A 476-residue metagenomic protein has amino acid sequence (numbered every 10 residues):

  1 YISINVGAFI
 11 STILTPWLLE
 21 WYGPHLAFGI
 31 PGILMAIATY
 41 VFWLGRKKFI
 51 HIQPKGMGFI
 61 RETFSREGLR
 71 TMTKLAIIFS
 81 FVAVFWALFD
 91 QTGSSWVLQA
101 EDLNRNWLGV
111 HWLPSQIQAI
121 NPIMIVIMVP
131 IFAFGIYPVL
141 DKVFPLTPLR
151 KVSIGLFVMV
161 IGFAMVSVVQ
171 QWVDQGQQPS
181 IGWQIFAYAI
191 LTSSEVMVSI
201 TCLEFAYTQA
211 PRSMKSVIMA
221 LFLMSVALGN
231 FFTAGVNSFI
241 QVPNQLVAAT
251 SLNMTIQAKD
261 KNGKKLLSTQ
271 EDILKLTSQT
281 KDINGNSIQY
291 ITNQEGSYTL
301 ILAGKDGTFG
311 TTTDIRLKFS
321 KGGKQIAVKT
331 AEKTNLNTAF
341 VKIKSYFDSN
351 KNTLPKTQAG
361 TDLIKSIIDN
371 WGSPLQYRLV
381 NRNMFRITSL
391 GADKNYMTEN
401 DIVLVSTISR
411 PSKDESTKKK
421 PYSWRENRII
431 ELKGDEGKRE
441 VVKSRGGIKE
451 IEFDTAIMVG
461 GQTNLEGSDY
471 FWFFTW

Functional and structural regions predicted by a protein language model:
I2-S3, T147, I154, P179 (+1 more regions): Cytoplasmic loop-to-transmembrane helix junctions
I2-V6, A119, I123, F157 (+2 more regions): Transmembrane alpha-helical cores of Major Facilitator Superfamily
N5-W21, A164-V168, L228-I240: A gly/Pro-rich, aromatic-decorated transmembrane alpha-helix motif that marks the paired, flexible gating helices
F9, T15-A119, I127-F144, P148 (+6 more regions): Intracellular loop-helix junctions on the cytosolic face of multi-pass helical membrane proteins
V166-M197: Hydrophobic core of transmembrane alpha-helices in multi-pass small-molecule transporters, especially MFS/SLC-type
E195-A210: Intracellular juxtamembrane helix-capping segments at the cytosolic ends of symmetry-related transmembrane helices
P243-T280, R316-I364, P411-S412, T417-G437 (+1 more regions): Conserved hydrophobic/amphipathic alpha-helical signal-anchor segments
K265, I283, K305-T311, I315 (+5 more regions): Acidic, glycine-anchored loop motifs typical of Ca2+
